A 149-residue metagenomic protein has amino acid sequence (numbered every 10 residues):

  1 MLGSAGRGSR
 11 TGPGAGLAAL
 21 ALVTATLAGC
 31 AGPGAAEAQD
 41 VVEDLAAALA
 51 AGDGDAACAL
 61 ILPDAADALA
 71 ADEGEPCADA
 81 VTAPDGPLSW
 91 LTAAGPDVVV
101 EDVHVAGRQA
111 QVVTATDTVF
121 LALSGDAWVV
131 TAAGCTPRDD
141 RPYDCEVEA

Functional and structural regions predicted by a protein language model:
M1-A18: Bacterial N-terminal signal peptides that target proteins for export
T26-G29: C-terminal motif of bacterial Sec signal peptides marking the signal peptidase cleavage site
A31-Q39, A70, G74-V119, A133-T136 (+1 more regions): Surface-exposed, charged secondary-structure patches
A36-G52, L60: Short, aromatic-enriched amphipathic alpha-helices that serve as compact interaction elements
D53-D67: Short, well-ordered alpha-helical segments enriched in acidic and aromatic residues
A122-A149: Extracellularly exposed regions in secreted/surface proteins, prominently low-complexity, repeat-rich
